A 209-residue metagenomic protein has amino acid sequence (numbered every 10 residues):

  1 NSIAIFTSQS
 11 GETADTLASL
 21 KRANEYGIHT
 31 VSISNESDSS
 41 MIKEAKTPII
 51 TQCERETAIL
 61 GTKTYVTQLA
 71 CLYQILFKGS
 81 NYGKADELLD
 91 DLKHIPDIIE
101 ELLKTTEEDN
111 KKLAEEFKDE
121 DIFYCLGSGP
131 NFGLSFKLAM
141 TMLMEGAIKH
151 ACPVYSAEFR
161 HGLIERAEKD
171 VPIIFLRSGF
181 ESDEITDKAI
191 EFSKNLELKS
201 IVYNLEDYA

Functional and structural regions predicted by a protein language model:
N1-A85, D91, S128, P172 (+1 more regions): Glycine-rich phosphate-binding loops that contact phosphosugars or nucleotide phosphates
G61, Y73-S156, R160-K169: Active-site phosphate/pyrophosphate-binding segments
A157-R160, N204-A209: Small/polar glycine-rich anion-binding or flexible loop at a beta-alpha turn
